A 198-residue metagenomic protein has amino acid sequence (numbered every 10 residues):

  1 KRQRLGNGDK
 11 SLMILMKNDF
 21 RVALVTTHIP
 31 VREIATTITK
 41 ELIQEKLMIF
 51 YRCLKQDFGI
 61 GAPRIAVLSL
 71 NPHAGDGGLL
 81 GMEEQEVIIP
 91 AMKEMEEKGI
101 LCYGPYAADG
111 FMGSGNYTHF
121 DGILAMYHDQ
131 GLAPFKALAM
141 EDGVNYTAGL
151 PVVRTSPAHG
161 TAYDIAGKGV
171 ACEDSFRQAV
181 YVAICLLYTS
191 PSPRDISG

Functional and structural regions predicted by a protein language model:
K1-E83, I89-L187: Anion-binding alpha/beta catalytic cores of soluble intermediary-metabolism enzymes, centered on
Y188-G198: Single conserved hydrophobic/aromatic residue that forms the stacking wall/gate of nucleotide- or nucleobase-binding
